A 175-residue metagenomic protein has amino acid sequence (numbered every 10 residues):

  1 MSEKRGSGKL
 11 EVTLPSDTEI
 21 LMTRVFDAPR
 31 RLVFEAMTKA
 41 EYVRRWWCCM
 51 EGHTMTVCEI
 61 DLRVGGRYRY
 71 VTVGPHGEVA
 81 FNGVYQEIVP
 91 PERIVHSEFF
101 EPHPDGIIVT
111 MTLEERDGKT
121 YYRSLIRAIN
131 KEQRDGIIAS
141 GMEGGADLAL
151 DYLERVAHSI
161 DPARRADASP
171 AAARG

Functional and structural regions predicted by a protein language model:
M1-G52, R174-G175: Hydrophobic ligand-binding cavity/cleft-lining segments
M1-R5, A128-G175: A conserved amphipathic terminal alpha-helix motif
D17, D27, P75, P90 (+2 more regions): Short strand-connecting beta-turns/loops that link adjacent beta-strands
D17-T23, M55, R67, A80 (+3 more regions): Intrinsic-disorder/low-complexity, polar/charged segments enriched in Ser/Thr/Lys/Arg/Asp/Glu/Gln
E19, V95-L148: Beta-strand/loop substructures that line and gate deep hydrophobic ligand-binding cavities in soluble
R30-R31, R63, Q86-E92, T112-Y121: A short, structured loop/turn motif at beta-sheet edges
V33, V43, Y68, Y85 (+4 more regions): Hydrophobic pocket/interface hotspot
T54-S97: Glycine-rich portal/gate segments that line the openings of hydrophobic small-molecule binding cavities
